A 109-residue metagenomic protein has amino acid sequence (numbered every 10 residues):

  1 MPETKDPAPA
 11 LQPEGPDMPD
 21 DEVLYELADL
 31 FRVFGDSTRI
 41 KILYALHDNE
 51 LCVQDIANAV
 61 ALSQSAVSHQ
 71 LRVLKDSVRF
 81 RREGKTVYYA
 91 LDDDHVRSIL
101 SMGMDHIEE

Functional and structural regions predicted by a protein language model:
M1-F34: N-terminal leader segment of winged-helix/HTH proteins
P2, M102-E109: C-terminal peripheral helix-coil segments that are non-catalytic and often amphipathic
D21-S65, V87-D94: N-terminal helix-turn-helix DNA-binding core of bacterial DNA-binding proteins
N58, H69, K75-D76: Alpha-helical residues within the helix-turn-helix
H69, H95, H106: Histidine-centered active-site/metal-ligand motif
K75-G84: Beta-hairpin "wing" of winged helix-turn-helix
E83-G103: Basic, amphipathic "hinge/linker" alpha-helix immediately C-terminal to the N-terminal HTH DNA-binding motif
